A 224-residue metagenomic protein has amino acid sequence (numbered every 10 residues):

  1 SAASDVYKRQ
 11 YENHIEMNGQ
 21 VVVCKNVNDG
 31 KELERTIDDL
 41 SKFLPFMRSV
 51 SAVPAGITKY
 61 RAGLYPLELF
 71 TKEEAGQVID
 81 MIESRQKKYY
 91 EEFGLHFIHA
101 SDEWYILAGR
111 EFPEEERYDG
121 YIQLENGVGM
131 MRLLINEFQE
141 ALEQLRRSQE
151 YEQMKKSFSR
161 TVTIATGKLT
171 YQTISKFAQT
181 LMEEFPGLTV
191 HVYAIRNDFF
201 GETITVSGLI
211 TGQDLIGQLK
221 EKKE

Functional and structural regions predicted by a protein language model:
S1, G94-D119: Active-site-facing alpha/beta catalytic cores
A2-Y7: Short, small-residue-biased leader/transition segments that mark boundaries at the very start of proteins
K8-G63, E73-E103: Conserved C-terminal portion of the radical SAM core fold that forms the substrate/S-adenosylmethionine-binding
L67-F70: Non-catalytic, alpha-helical, charged scaffold/linker segments that couple or flank catalytic or architectural cores
A108-E224: Radical SAM enzyme core and accessory elements
